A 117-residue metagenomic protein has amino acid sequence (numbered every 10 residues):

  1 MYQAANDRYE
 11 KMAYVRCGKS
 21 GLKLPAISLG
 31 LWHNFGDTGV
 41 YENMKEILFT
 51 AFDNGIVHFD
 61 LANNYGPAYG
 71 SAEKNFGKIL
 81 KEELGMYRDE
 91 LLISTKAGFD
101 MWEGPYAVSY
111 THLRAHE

Functional and structural regions predicted by a protein language model:
M1-L92: N-terminal binding-site loop/beta-alpha segment at the start of enzyme catalytic domains that lines or forms
S28, A97-F99, E117: Short, flexible active-site-adjacent loop segments at beta-strand->alpha-helix junctions, enriched in small/polar
D89-M101: A short, structured active-site edge motif that brings together acidic residues
M101-Y110: Surface-exposed, active-site-proximal loop segments in enzymatic domains
T111-H116: Conserved small/polar residues in nucleotide/adenosyl-binding loops
